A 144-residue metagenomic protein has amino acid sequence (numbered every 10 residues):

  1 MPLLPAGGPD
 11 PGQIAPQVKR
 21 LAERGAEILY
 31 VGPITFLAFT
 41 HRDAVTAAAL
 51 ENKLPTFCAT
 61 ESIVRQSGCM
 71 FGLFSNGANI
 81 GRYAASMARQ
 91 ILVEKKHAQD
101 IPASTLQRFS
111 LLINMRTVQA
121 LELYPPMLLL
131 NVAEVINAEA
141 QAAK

Functional and structural regions predicted by a protein language model:
M1-K144: Short hydrophobic alpha-helices and adjacent helix-cap/hinge residues
